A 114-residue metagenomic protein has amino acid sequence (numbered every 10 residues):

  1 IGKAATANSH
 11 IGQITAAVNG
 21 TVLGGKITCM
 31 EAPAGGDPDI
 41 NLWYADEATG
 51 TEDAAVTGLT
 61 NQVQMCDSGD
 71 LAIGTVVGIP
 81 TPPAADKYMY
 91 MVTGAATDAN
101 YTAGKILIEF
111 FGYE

Functional and structural regions predicted by a protein language model:
I1-E114: Surface-exposed, low-hydrophobicity beta-strand/loop segments enriched in small/polar/acidic residues
